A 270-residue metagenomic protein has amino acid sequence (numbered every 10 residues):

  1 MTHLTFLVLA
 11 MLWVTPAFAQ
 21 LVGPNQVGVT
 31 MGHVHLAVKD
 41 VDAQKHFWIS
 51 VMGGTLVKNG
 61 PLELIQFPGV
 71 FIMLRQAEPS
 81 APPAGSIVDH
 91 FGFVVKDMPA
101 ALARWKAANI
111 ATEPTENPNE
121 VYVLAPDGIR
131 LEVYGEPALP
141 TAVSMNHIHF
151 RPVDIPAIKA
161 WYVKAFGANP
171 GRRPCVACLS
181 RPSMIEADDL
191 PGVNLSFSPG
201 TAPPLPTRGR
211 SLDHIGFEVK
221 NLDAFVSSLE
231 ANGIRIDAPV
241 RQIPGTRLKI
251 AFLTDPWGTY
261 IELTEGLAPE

Functional and structural regions predicted by a protein language model:
H3-A17: Bacterial N-terminal signal peptides
A19-Q26, L102, K106-F150, G171-S198 (+3 more regions): Vicinal oxygen chelate
Q26-G28, G32-I72, A77, E113 (+4 more regions): Core segments of cupin and vicinal oxygen chelate
M31, V88-H90, S211-H214: Eukaryotic phosphotyrosine signaling hubs
A37, G92-V94, H149-R151, G216-E218: Short hydrophobic/aromatic beta-strand micro-patches that form the beta-sheet surface supporting nucleotide- or nucleic
A43-H46, P99-L102, A157, L222-S227: Short, conserved charged micro-motifs
G54, R75, H90-G92, R104 (+6 more regions): A structural feature that tracks compact, well-ordered secondary-structure segments with a strong bias toward
G60-A108, N117: Mid-chain, structured segments of secreted extracytoplasmic proteins
